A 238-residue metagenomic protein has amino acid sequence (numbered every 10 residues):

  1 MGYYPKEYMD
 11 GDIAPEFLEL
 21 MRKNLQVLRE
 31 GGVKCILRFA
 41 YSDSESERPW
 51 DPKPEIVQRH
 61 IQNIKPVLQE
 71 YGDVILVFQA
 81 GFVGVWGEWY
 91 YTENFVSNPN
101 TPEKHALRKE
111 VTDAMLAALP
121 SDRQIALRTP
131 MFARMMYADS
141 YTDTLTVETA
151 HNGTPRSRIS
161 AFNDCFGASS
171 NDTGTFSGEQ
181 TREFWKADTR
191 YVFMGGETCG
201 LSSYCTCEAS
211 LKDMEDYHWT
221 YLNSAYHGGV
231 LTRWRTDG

Functional and structural regions predicted by a protein language model:
M1, C35-L37, L76, A80 (+4 more regions): Hydrophobic faces of well-ordered beta-strands that scaffold small-molecule active sites in alpha/beta enzyme cores
G2-S42, P54-V57, L119-R123: Aromatic-lined substrate-binding rim segments of carbohydrate-active enzymes
Y4-E16, E45-E55, W89-H105: The substrate-binding groove and active-site-proximal loops of carbohydrate-active enzymes, especially glycoside
I13-N24, P54-I64, N100-A114, T144: Well-ordered, non-membrane alpha-helical segments in soluble/globular domains
K23-G32, V67-G72, F184: Acidic (Asp/Glu)-rich catalytic clusters
I36-E47, I64-T101: Active-site groove signature of glycoside hydrolases
V74-G87, T112-A138: Aromatic-lined carbohydrate-recognition surfaces of secreted/lumenal glycan-active proteins
T129-R134, Y141-G238: Substrate-binding cleft of secreted/luminal carbohydrate-active enzymes
